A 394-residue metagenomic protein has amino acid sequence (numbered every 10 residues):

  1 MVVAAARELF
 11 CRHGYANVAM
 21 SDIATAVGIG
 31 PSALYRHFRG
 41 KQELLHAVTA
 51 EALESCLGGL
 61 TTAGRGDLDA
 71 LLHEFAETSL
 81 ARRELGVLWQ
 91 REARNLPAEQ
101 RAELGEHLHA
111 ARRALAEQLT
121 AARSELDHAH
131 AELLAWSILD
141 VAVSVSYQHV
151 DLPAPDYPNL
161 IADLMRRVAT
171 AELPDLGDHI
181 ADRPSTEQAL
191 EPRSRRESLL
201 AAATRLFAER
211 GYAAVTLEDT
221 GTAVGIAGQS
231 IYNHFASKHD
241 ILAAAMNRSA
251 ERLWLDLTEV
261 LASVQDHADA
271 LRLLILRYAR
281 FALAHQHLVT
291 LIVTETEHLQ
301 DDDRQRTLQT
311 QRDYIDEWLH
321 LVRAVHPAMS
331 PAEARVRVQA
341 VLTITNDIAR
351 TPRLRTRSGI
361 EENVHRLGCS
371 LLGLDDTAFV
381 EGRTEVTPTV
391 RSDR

Functional and structural regions predicted by a protein language model:
M1, A5, L9-E43, L206 (+2 more regions): Helix-turn-helix
V3-A4, A16-N17, H37-T61, R196 (+4 more regions): An amphipathic alpha-helix adjacent to DNA-recognition modules
T61-L85, E259-Q286: Hydrophobic alpha-helical connector segments
S79-R101, A282-D302, Q339-T343: Amphipathic alpha-helical segments used for helix-helix packing
A98-R123, E132-L133, D302-P327, R335-V336: Amphipathic alpha-helical packing segments from all-alpha helical-bundle domains
A122-E187, V325-C369, F379-T384: Hydrophobic/aromatic-rich alpha-helical bundle segments in the mid-to-C-terminal region
A135-L139, A227-G228, A244, A270 (+3 more regions): Extended non-catalytic domains of envelope/secretory-pathway proteins
L139, S185-L253, L342, N346-A349: Conserved small-residue-rich
